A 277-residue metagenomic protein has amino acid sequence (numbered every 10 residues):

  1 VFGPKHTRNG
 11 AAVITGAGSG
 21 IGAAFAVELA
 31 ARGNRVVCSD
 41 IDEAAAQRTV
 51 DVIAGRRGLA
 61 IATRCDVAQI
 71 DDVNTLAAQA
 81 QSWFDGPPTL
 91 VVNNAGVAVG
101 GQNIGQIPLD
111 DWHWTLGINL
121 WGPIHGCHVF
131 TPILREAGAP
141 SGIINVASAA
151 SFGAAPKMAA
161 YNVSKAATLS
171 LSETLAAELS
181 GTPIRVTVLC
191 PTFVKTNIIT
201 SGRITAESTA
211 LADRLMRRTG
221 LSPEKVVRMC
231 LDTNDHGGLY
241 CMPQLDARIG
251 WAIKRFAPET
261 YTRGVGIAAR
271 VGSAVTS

Functional and structural regions predicted by a protein language model:
A11, G18-S19: Conserved glycine-rich cofactor-binding loop
N34-R48: Conserved glycine-rich Rossmann-like NAD(P)H-binding loop of the short-chain dehydrogenase/reductase
E43-A44, R64-T75, L109: The beta1-alpha1 cofactor-binding region of Rossmann-like NAD(H)/NADP(H)-dependent oxidoreductases
Q102-I104, P108-W114: Substrate-binding pocket helix/loop in short-chain dehydrogenase/reductase
C127, S164: Active-site helix of classical SDR
S148: Residue(s) in the substrate-gating loop at a strand-loop-helix junction that position the organic substrate next
G181-L245: SDR active-site lid
